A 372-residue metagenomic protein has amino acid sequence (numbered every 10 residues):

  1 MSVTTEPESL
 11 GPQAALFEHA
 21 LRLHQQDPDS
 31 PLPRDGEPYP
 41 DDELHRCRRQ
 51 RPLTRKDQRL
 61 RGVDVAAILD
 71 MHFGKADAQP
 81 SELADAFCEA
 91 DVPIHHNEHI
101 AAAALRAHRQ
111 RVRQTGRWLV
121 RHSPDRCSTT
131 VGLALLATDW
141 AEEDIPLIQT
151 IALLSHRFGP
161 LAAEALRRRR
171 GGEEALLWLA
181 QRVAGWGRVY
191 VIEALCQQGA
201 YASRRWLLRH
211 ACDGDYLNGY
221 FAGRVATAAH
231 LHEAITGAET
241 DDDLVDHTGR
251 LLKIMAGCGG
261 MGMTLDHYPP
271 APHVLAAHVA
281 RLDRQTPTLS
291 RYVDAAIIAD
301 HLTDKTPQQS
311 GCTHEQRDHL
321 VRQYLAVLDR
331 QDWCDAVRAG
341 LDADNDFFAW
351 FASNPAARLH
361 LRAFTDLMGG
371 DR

Functional and structural regions predicted by a protein language model:
S2-A141, A152, G237-R372: Extended repeat-based scaffolds of very large eukaryotic assembly and lipid-transport proteins
D27-P28, L32, Q50, R55 (+10 more regions): Generic local-structure boundary detector
P93-N97, H122-V131, A141-E142, L153-L161 (+5 more regions): Generic helix N-cap/helix-start motif at coil->alpha-helix transitions
T115-S123, P146-S155, A165, A175-V183 (+4 more regions): Alpha-solenoid HEAT/Armadillo-like helical repeat scaffolds in large eukaryotic proteins
W178-D266: Long alpha-helical HEAT/HEAT-like repeat alpha-solenoid scaffolds in very large eukaryotic proteins, especially those
